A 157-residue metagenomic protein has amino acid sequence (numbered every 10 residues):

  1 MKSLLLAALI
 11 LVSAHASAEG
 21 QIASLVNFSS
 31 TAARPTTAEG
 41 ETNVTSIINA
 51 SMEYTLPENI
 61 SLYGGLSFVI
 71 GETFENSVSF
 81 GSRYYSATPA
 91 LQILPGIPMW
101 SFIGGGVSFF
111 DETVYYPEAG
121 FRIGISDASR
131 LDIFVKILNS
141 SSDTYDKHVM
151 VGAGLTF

Functional and structural regions predicted by a protein language model:
M1-A23: Cleavable N-terminal export/targeting peptides
S17-Y63, F68, G154-T156: Short glycine/proline- and aromatic-enriched beta-strand/turn motifs that initiate or cap beta-hairpins
N27-P35, S67-V69, R83-Y85, G106-F110 (+2 more regions): Outer-membrane beta-barrel pore domains and translocons
T36-N43, F74-S79, T113-P117, D143-M150: Outer-membrane beta-barrel translocator domains and adjoining extracellular loop/strand segments of Gram-negative
N49-D127: Gram-negative (and chloroplast) outer-membrane scaffold detector with strong preference for beta-barrel transmembrane
F68, Y115-F157: Predominantly the C-terminal beta-signal and adjacent terminal strand-loop region of outer-membrane beta-barrel
